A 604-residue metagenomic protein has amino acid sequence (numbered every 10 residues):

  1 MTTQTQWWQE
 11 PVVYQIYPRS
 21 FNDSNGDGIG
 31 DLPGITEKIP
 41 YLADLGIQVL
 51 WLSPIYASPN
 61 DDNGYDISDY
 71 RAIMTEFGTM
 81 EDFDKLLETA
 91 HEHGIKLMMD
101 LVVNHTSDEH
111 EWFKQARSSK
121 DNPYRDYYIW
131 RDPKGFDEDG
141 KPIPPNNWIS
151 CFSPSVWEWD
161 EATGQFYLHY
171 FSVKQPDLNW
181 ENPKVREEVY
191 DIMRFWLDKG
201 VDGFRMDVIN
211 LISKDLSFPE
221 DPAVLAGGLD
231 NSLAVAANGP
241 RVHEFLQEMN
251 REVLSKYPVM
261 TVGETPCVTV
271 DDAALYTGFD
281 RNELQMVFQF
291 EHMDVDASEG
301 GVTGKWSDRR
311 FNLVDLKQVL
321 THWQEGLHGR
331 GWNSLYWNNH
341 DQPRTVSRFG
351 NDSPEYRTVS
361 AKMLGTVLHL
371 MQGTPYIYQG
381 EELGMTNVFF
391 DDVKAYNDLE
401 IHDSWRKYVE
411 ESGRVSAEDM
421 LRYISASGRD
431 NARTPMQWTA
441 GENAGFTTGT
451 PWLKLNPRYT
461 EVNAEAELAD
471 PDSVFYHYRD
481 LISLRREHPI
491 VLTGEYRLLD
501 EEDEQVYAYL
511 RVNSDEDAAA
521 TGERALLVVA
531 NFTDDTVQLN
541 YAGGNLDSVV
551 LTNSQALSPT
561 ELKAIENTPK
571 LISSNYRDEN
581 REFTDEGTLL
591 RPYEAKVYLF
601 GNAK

Functional and structural regions predicted by a protein language model:
M1-K604: Active-site and adjacent substrate-binding regions of carbohydrate-active enzymes
